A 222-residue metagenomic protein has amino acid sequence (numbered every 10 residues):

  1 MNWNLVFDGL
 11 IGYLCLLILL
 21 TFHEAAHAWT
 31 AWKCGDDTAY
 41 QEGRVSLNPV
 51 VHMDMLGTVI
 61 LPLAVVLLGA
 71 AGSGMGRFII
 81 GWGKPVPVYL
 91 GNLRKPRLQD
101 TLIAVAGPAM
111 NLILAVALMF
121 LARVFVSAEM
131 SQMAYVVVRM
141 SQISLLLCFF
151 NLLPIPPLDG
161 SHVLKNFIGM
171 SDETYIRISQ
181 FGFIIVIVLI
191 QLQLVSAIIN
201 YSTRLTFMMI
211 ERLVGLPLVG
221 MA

Functional and structural regions predicted by a protein language model:
M1-A222: Hydrophobic transmembrane alpha-helices and their immediate loop junctions in multi-pass integral membrane proteins
